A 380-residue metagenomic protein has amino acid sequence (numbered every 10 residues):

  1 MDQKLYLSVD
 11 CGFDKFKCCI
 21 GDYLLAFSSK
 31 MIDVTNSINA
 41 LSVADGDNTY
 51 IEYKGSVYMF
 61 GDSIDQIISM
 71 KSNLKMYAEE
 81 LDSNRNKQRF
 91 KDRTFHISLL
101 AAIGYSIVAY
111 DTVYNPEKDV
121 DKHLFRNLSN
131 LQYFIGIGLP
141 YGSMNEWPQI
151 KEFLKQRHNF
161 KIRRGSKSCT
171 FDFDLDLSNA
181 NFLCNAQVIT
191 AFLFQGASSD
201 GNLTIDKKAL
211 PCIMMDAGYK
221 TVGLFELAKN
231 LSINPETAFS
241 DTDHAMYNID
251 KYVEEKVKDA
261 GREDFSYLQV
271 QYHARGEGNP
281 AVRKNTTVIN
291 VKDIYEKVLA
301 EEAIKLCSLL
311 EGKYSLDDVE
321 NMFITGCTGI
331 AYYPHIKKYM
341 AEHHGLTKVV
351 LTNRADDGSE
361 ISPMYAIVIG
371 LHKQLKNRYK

Functional and structural regions predicted by a protein language model:
M1-C212, S232-I233, T242, V291-Y295 (+1 more regions): Nucleotide/phosphate-binding catalytic cleft detector across ATP-hydrolyzing and phosphate-transferring enzymes
D10, K17-C19, L24-S28, T237-K251 (+2 more regions): A composition-driven signal for long, intrinsically disordered, charge-rich low-complexity tracts
F16-I20, V222-L227: Short beta-strand scaffold segments in enzyme catalytic cores
N36-N39, V188-F192, Y219, F225-Q269 (+1 more regions): Glycine-rich phosphate-binding loop plus the immediately following alpha-helix
E254-E296: A mobile "lid/hinge" subdomain adjacent to the ATP/sugar-phosphate binding pocket shared across diverse ATP-dependent
